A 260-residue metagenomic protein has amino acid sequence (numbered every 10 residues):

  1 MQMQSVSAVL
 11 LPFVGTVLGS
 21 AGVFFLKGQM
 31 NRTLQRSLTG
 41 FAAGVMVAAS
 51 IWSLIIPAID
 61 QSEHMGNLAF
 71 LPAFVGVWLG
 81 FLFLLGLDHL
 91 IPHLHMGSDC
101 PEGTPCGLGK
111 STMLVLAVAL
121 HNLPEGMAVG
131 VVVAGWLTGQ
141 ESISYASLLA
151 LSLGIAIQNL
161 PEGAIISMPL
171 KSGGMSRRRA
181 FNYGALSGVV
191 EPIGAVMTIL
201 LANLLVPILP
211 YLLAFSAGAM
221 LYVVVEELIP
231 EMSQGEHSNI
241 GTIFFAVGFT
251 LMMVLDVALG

Functional and structural regions predicted by a protein language model:
M1-G260: Intrinsically disordered, metal-sensing/regulatory segments
